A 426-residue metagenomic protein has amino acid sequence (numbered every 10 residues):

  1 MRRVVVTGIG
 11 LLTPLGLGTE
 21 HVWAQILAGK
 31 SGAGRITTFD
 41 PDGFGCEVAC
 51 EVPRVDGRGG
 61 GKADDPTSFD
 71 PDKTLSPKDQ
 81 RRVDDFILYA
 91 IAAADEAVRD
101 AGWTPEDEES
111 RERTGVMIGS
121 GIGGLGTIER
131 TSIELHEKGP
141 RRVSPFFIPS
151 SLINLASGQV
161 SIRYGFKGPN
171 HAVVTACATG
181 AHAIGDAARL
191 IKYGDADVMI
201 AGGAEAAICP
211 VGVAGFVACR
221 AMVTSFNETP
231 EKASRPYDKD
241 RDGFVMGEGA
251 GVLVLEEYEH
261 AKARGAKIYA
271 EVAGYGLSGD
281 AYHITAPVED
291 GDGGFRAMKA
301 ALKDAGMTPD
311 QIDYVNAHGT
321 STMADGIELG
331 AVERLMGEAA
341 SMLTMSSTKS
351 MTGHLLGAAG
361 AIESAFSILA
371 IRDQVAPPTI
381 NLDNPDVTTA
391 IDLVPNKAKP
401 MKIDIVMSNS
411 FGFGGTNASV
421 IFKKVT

Functional and structural regions predicted by a protein language model:
M1-V6, E106-R111, A305-Q311, A340-S341 (+1 more regions): Flexible, low-complexity linker/loop segments at domain and module junctions
R3-T7, G34, T229-A305, D313-Y314: Condensing-enzyme catalytic core mediating Claisen C-C bond formation in acyl metabolism
V6, H21, L27-T175, A204-G215 (+1 more regions): Conserved beta-ketoacyl condensing-enzyme motif
G8, I26, A94, V116 (+11 more regions): Conserved small-residue
F44-G57, G124-T127, A207-S234, G276-R296 (+2 more regions): Active-site-adjacent elements of ketosynthase-type condensing enzymes
A90-W103, D107, I153-A156, S161-E205 (+3 more regions): Active-site-proximal alpha-helical scaffold in enzymes
E137-S144, H182-G185, R189, Y193 (+4 more regions): Glycine-/small-residue-rich "gating" segment that lines the acyl/pantetheine channel and substrate pocket
L253-E257, K303, D325, E333 (+1 more regions): Short beta-strand-to-turn element immediately C-terminal to the catalytic PLP-Schiff-base lysine in fold type I
